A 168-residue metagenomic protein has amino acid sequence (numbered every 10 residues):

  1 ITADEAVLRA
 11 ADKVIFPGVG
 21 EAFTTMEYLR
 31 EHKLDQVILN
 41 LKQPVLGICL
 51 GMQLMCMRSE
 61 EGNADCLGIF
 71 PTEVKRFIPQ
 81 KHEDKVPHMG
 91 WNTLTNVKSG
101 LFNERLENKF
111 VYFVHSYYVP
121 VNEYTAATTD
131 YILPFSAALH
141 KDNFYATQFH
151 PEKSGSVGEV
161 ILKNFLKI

Functional and structural regions predicted by a protein language model:
I1-V7: A short beta-strand-loop structural module common to alpha/beta enzyme folds
A6, G20, G62, V119-P120 (+1 more regions): Short alpha-helical
L8-R9, I38: A short, aliphatic-rich alpha-helical micro-motif
D12-K13: Conserved acidic residues
F16-G18: Short, well-ordered coil/turn residues at beta-beta hairpins and beta-strand->alpha-helix junctions within
G20-H88: Cysteine-nucleophile active-site neighborhood
N40, E73-I168: Amide-donor transfer/coupling interface in amidating biosynthetic enzymes
